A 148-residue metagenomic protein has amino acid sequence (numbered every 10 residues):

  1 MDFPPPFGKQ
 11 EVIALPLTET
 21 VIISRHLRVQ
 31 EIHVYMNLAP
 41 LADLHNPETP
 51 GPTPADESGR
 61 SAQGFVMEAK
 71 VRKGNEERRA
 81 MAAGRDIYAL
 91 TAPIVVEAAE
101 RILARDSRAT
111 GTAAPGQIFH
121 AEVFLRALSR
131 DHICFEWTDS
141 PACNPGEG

Functional and structural regions predicted by a protein language model:
M1-M81, A89: Active-site-lining helix/loop region of Rossmann-like oxidoreductase modules
R60-G148: C-terminal helical cap and adjacent loop that interface with cofactors, partners, or active-site loops
